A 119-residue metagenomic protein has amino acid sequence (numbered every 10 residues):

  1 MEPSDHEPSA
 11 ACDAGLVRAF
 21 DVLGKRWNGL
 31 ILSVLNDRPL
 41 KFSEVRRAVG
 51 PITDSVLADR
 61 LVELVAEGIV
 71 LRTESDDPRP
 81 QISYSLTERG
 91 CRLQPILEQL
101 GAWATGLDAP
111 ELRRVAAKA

Functional and structural regions predicted by a protein language model:
E2-P3, A10-D13, S33, S85-A119: Amphipathic alpha-helical dimerization/coiled-coil segments that flank or bridge DNA-binding/regulatory modules
A10-V56, E67, D76-P78, S83-S85 (+2 more regions): N-terminal helix-turn-helix DNA-binding core of bacterial DNA-binding proteins
R60: Residues within the DNA-recognition helix of helix-turn-helix
T73: Short beta-strand His + acidic residue motifs that chelate non-heme Fe in jelly-roll/DSBH and cupin folds
